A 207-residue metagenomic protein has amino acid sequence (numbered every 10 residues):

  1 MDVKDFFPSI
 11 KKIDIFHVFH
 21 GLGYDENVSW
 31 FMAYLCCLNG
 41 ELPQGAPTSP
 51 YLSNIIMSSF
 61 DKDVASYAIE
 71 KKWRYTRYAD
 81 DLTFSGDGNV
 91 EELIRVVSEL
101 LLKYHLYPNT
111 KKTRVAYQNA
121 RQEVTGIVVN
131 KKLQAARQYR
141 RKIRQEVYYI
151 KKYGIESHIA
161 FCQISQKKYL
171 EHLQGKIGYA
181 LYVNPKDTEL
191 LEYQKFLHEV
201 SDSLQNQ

Functional and structural regions predicted by a protein language model:
M1, P8, I13-G21, W30-N39 (+3 more regions): Right-hand nucleic-acid polymerase module
M1-K4, G45, S49, E70-G86: Catalytic palm active-site di-aspartate
N27: TRNA-recognition modules of translation machinery and tRNA-sensing kinases, especially anticodon-binding
